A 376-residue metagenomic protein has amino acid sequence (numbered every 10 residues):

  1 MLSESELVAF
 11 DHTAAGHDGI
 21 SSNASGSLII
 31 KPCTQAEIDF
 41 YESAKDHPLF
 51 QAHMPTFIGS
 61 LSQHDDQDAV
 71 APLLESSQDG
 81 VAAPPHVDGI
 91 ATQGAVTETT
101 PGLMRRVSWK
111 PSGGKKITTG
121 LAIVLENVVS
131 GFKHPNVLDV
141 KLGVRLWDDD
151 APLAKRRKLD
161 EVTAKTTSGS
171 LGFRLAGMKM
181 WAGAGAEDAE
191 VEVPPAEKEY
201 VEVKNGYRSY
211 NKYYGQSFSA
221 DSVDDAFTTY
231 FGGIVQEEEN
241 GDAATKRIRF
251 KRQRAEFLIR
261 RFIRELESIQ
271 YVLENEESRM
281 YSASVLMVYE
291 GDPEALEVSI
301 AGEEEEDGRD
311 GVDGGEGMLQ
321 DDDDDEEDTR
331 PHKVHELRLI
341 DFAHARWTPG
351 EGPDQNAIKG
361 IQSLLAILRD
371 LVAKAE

Functional and structural regions predicted by a protein language model:
M1-E376: Polybasic, positively charged surfaces/segments
